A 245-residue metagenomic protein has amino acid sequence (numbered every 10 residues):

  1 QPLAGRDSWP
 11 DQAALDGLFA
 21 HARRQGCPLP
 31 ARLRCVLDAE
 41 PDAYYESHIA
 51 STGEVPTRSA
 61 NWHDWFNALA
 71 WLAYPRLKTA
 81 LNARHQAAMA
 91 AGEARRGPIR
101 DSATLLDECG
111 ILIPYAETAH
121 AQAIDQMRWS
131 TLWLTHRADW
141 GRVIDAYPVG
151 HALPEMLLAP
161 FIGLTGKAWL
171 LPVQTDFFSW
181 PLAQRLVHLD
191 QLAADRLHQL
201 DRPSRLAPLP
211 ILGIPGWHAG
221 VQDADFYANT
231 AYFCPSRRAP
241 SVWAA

Functional and structural regions predicted by a protein language model:
Q1-R32: N-terminal ordered "arm"
Q1-R6, D64-R76, T104-E108: Short, hydrophobic/amphipathic alpha-helical patches that form generic packing surfaces within helical domains
Q12-L15, D42, I99, E117: Alpha-helix initiation and N-capping motif
L18-G26, A70-A73, A193-L200: Hydrophobic, Leu/Ile/Phe/Ala-enriched alpha-helical segments that form helix-helix packing faces
C27-Y74: Long, hydrophobic/aromatic-enriched structural stretches that serve as scaffold segments
Y44, R76-N82, D101-A103: Eukaryotic complex-assembly regions enriched in large gene-expression and RNA-handling proteins
T57-S59, W71-Q86, Y115: Short, solvent-exposed secondary-structure capping/transition elements
Q86-A245: A contiguous, surface-oriented mixed alpha/beta subdomain in the mid-to-C-terminal portion of proteins that forms
